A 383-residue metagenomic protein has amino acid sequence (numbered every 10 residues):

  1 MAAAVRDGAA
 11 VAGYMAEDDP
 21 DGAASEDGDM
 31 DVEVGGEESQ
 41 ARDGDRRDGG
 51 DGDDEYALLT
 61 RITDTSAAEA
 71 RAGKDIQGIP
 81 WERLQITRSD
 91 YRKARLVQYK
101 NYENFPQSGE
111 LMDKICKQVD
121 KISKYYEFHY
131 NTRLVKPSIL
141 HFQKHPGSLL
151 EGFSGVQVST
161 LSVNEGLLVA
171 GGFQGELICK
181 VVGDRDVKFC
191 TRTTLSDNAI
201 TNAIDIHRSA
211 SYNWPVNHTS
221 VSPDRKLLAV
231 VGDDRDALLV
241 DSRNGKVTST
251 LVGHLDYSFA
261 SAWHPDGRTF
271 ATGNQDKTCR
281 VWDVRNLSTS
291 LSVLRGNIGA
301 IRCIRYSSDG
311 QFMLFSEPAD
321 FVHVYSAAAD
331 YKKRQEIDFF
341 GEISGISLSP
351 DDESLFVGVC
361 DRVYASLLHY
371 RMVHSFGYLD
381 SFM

Functional and structural regions predicted by a protein language model:
A2-Y126, A328-M383: Terminal intrinsically disordered, low-complexity extensions flanking WD-repeat/beta-propeller proteins
V11, G22-S25, D31-G35, R47-G52 (+13 more regions): A generic signature of intrinsically disordered, low-complexity regions enriched in glycine/proline and charged/polar
K74, L84, R92-R95, V135 (+3 more regions): Short linear sequence motifs
F105, G109-D234, L238-V240, T250-V252 (+3 more regions): WD40 beta-propeller repeat fold
V182-R185, S242-N244, V284-L287, A327-D330: Short loop/turn segments that connect beta-strands within beta-propeller blades
S209-S290, R295-S307, Q311-F312: Tandem repeat protein-protein interaction scaffolds, dominated by ankyrin-repeat arrays but also generalizing to other
A271, V281-D283, L291-S292, C303-I304 (+7 more regions): Extended hydrophobic-aromatic, low-complexity segments
